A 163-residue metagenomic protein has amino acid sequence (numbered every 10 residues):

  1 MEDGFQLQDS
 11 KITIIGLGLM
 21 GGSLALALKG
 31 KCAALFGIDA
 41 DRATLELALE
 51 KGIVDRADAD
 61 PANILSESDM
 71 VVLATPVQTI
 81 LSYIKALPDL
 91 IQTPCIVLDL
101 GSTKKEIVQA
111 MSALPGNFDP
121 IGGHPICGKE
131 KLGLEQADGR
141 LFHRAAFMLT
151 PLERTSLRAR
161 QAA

Functional and structural regions predicted by a protein language model:
E2-P61, S66: NAD(P)+-binding Rossmann beta1-loop-alpha1 motif at the extreme N-terminus of oxidoreductases
Q8-K11, P94, R144: Phosphate-coordination loops involved in phosphoryl transfer and adenosine-cofactor binding
A40, T75, L100-S102: Short beta->alpha hinge that forms the Motif I/post-I loop of the SAM-binding pocket
A43-T44, T79, K104-I107: Conserved short alpha-helix immediately C-terminal to the canonical SAM/SAH-binding motif I of Rossmann-like
P61-I96: Rossmann-like NAD(P)-binding element
K85-E135: Rossmann-like NAD(P)(H) cofactor-binding subdomain of soluble oxidoreductases
A113-A163: Rossmann-fold dinucleotide-binding core
